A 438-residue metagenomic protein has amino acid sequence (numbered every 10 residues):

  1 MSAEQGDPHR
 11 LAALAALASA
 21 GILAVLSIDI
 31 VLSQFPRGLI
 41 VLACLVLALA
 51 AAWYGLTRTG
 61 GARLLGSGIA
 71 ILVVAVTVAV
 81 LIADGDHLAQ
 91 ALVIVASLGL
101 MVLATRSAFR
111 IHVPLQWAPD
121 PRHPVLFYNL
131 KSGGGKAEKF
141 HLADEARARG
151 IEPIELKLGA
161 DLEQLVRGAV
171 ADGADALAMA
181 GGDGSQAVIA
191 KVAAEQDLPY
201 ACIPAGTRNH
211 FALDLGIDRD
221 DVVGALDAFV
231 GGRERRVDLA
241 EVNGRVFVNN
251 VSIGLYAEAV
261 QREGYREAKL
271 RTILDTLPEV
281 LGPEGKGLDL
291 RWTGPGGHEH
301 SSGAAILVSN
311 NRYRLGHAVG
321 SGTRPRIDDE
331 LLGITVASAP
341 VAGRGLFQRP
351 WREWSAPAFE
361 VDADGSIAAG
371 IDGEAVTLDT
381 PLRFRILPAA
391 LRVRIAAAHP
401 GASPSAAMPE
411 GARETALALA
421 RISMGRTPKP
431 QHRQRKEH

Functional and structural regions predicted by a protein language model:
M1-L177, A187, P400, P409-E410 (+3 more regions): ATP/NTP phosphate-donor binding region
L47-Y54, G68-I71, G232-R235, L277-L288 (+3 more regions): Catalytic phosphate-donor-binding core of small-molecule kinases
A118-P119, V125-G133, A137-R149, L156-K157 (+1 more regions): Catalytic core of DAGKc-family lipid kinases
G184-V188, H210-F211: Short glycine/serine/threonine-rich phosphate/pyrophosphate-binding segments that cradle anionic phosphate groups
S252, Y256, L307-T323, A375: Glycine-rich phosphate/pyrophosphate-binding beta-alpha loops
Y265-I273, R314-P340: Gly/Ser/Thr-rich active-site loops/lids in small-molecule metabolic enzymes that frequently grip phosphoryl groups
L378-R383: Short, solvent-exposed S/T- and G/P-enriched segments that are highly enriched in secreted/extracellular and lumenal
A389: Catalytic core of tubulin tyrosine ligase-like
